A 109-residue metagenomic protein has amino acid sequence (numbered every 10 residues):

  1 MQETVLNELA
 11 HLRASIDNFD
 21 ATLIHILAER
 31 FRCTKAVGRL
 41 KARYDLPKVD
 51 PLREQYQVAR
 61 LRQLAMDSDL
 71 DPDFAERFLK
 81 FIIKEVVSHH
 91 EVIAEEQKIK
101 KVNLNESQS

Functional and structural regions predicted by a protein language model:
M1-S109: Domain-level signature for soluble enzymes in the chorismate/prephenate branch of the shikimate pathway
